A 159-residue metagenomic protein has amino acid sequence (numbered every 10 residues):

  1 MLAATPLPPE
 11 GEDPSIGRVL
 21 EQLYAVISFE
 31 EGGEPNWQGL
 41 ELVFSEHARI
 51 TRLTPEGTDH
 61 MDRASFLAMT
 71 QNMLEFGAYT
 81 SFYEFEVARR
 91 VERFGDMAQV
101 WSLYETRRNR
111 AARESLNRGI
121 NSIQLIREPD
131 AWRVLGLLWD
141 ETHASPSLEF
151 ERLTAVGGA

Functional and structural regions predicted by a protein language model:
M1-V43, L153-A159: Short, low-complexity N-terminal intrinsically disordered segments enriched in polar/charged residues
P8, R49-A111: Surface-exposed, charged secondary-structure patches
L23, L40, A48, V100 (+1 more regions): Hydrophobic pocket/interface hotspot
I27, F44, Y104-T106, L138-E141: Short beta-strand segments enriched in hydrophobic/aromatic residues within well-folded beta-rich domains
T58, R113, W132-V134: Tryptophan-centered short beta-strand motifs
M61-R63, A111-E114, H143-E151: A short, polar/proline- and glycine-enriched secondary-structure boundary/capping micro-motif
F66, R90, N117-I120, S147-L148 (+1 more regions): Non-catalytic cap/lid and distal C-terminal segments of serine-dependent acyl enzymes
R118-E149: Short beta-strand edge/turn micro-motifs at domain boundaries
